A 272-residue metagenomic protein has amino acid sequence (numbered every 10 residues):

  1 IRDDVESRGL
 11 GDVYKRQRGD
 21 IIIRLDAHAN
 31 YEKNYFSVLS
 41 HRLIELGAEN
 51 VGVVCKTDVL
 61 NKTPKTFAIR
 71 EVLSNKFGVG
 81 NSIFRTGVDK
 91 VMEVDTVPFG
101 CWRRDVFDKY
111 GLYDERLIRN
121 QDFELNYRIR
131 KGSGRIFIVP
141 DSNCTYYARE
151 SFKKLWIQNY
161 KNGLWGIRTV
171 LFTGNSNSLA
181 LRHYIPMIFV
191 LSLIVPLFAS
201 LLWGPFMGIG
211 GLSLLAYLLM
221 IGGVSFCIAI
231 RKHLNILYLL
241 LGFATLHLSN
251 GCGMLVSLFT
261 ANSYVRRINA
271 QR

Functional and structural regions predicted by a protein language model:
I1-Y14: Single conserved hydrophobic/aromatic residue that forms the stacking wall/gate of nucleotide- or nucleobase-binding
R18-G19, L46-E49, G134: Short, high-confidence coil segments that cap the C-terminus of an alpha-helix and link into the following beta-strand
G19-N30: Short beta-strand-to-loop acidic/aromatic patch adjacent to the donor-nucleotide binding site
K33-F67, E71: Conserved donor NDP-sugar-binding/catalytic core segment of glycosyltransferases
L43, V59, D114-N177: Catalytic donor/gating beta->alpha subdomain of glycosyltransferases that bind UDP-sugars
N81-D105, I118, E124, C144 (+1 more regions): A recurrent flexible, glycine/aromatic-enriched loop bordering the glycosyltransferase active site that acts as
K153-I209, I228-L234, N269-R272: Basic/Trp-rich segment in TM-proximal cytosolic loops or flexible interdomain/linker regions
I188-S263: Membrane-embedded multi-pass helical conduit in multi-pass membrane proteins, especially envelope-biosynthetic
